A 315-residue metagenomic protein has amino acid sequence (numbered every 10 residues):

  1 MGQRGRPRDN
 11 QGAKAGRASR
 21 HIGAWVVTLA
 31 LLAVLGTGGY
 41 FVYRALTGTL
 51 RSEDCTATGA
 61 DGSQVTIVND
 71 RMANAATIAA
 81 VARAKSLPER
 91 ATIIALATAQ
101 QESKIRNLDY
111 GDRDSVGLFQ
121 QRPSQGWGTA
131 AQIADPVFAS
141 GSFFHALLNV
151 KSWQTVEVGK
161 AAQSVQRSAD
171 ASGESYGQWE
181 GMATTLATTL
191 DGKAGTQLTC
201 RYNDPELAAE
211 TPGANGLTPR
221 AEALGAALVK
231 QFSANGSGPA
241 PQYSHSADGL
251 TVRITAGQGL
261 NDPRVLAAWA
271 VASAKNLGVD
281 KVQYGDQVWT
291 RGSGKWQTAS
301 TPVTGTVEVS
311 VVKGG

Functional and structural regions predicted by a protein language model:
G2-T37, Y43-E53, Q132-A134, F138 (+3 more regions): Non-catalytic cell-wall polysaccharide-engagement segments
A45-L50, D54-Q100: Export/targeting segments at the very N-terminus of extracytoplasmic proteins
D54-T66, D70, K104-E157, R167: Peptidoglycan-targeting cell-wall enzymes and recognition modules
T77-A84, Q100-G126, L224, V229-H245: Cell-wall polysaccharide-cleaving catalytic domain and substrate-binding groove, primarily in peptidoglycan/chitin
T92-I94, A99, I105-N107, G111-D112 (+4 more regions): Long, low-complexity hydrophobic alpha-helices enriched in A/L/V/I and glycine
Q101-R106, D112-S115, S124-G128, A169-S172 (+3 more regions): Solvent-exposed loop/turn segments at secondary-structure junctions within structured extracellular/periplasmic domains
G278-D286: A short amphipathic beta-strand at an alpha->beta junction
